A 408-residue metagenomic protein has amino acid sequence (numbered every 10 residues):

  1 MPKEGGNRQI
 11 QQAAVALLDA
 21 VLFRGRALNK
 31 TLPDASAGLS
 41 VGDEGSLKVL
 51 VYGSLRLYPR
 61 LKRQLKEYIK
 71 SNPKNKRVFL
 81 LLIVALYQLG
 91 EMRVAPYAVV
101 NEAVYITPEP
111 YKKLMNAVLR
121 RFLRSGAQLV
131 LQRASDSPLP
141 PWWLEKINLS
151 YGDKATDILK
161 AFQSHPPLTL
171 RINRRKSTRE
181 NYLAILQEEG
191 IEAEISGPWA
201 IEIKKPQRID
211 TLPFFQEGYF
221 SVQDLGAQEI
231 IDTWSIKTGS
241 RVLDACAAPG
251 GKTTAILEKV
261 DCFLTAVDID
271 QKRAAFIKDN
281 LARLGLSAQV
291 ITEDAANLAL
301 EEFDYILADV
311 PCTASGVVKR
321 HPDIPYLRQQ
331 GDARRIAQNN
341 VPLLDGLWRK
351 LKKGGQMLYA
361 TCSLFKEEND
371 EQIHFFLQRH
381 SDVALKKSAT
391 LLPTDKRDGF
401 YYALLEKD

Functional and structural regions predicted by a protein language model:
M1-D408: S-adenosylmethionine
